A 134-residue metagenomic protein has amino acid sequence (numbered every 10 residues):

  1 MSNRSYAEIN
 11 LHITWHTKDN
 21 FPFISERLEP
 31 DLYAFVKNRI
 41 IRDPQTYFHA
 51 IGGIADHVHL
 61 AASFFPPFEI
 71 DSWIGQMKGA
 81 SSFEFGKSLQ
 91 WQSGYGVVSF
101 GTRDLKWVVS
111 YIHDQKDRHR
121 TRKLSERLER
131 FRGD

Functional and structural regions predicted by a protein language model:
M1-D134: Basic nucleic-acid-binding interfaces
